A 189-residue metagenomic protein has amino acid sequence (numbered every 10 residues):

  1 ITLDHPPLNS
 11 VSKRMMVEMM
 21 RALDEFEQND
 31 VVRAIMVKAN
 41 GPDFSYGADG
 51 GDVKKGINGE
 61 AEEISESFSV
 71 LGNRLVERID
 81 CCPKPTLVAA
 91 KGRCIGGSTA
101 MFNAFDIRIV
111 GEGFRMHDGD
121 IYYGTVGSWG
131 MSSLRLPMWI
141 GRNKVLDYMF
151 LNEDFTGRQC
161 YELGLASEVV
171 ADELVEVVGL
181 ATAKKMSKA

Functional and structural regions predicted by a protein language model:
I1-N40: Conserved CoA-thioester-binding segment of acyl-CoA-metabolizing enzymes
E18, K38-R78, C94, G124: Glycine- (often His-adjacent) and acidic-residue-rich active-site loop that binds/positions the CoA thioester
V37, D49, M101-N103, C160: Hydrophobic/aromatic residues within transmembrane alpha-helices of multi-pass small-molecule transporters
N73-Y123: Glycine-rich beta-to-alpha active-site loop
E77, T99-A100, L134, L146 (+1 more regions): Alpha-helical segments flanking ligand/cofactor-binding loops in enzyme cores
D106-I107, D147, L151-E153, Q159 (+2 more regions): Well-ordered beta-strand positions
I109-F114, A166-A189: C-terminal long alpha-helix characteristic of the crotonase
S133-N143: Hydrophobic, secondary-structure "cap" segments at the distal end of domains
